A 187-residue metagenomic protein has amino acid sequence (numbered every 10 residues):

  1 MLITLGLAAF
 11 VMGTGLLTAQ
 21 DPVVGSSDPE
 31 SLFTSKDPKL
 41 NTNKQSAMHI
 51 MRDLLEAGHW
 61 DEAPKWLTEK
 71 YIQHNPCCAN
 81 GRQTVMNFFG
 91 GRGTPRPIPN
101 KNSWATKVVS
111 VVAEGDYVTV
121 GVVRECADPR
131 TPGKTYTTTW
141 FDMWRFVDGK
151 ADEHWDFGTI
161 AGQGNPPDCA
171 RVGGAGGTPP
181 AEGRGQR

Functional and structural regions predicted by a protein language model:
L2-G15: Bacterial N-terminal signal peptides
L17-D61, K65, E69, V172-G185: Short, low-complexity N-terminal intrinsically disordered segments enriched in polar/charged residues
W60-Y117: A solvent-exposed, acidic/Ser-Thr-rich amphipathic alpha-helical stretch
C78-N80, E125-A127, G158-G162: Solvent-exposed loop/turn segments at secondary-structure junctions within structured extracellular/periplasmic domains
G90, G121-A127: Generic short beta-strand segments
R96-P99, C126-T137: Short, cysteine-centered beta-strand-loop-beta hairpins and adjacent loop/turn segments enriched in charged/polar
T106-V111, E125, T139-R145: Hydrophobic/aromatic beta-strand elements that line small-molecule binding cavities or substrate pockets in beta-rich
T139-A170: Short beta-strand edge/turn micro-motifs at domain boundaries
